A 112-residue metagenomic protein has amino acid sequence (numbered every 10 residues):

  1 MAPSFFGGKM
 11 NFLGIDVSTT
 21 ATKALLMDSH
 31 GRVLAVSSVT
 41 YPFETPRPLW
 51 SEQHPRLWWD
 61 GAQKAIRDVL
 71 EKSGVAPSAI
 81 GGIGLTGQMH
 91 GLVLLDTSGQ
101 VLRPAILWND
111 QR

Functional and structural regions predicted by a protein language model:
A2-R103: N-terminal glycine/serine-rich phosphate-binding loop of ATP-dependent small-molecule kinases, especially carbohydrate
D110: Carbohydrate-associated surface elements
